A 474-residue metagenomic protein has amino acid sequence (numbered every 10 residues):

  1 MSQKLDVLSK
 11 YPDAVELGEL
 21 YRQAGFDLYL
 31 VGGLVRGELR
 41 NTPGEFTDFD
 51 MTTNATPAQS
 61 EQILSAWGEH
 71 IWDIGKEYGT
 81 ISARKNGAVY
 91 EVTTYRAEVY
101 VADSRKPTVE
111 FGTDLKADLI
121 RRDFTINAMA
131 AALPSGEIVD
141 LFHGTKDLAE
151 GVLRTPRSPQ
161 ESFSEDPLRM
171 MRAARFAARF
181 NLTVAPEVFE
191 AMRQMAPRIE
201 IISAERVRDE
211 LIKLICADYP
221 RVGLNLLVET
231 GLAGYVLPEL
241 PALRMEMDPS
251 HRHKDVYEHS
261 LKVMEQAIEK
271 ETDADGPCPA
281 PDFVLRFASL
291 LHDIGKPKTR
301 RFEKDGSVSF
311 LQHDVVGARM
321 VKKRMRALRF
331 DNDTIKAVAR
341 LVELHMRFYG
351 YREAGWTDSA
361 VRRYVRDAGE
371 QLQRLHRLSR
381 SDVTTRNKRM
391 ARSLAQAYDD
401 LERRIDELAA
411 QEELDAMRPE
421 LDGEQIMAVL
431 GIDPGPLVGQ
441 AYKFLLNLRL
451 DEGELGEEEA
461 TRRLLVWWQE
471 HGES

Functional and structural regions predicted by a protein language model:
M1-S474: Catalytic cores of the polymerase beta-like nucleotidyltransferase superfamily and closely associated nucleotide
